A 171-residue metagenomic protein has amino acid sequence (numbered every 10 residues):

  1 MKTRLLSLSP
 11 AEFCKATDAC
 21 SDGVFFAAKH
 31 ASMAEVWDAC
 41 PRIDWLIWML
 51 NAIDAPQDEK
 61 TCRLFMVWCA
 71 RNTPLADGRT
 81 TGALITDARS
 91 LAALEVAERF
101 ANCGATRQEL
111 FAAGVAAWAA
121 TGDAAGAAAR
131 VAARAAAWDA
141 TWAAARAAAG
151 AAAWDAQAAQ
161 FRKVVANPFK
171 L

Functional and structural regions predicted by a protein language model:
M1-L171: Short, glycine-biased loop/turn motifs at secondary-structure junctions and in low-complexity Ser/Thr/Pro-rich termini
